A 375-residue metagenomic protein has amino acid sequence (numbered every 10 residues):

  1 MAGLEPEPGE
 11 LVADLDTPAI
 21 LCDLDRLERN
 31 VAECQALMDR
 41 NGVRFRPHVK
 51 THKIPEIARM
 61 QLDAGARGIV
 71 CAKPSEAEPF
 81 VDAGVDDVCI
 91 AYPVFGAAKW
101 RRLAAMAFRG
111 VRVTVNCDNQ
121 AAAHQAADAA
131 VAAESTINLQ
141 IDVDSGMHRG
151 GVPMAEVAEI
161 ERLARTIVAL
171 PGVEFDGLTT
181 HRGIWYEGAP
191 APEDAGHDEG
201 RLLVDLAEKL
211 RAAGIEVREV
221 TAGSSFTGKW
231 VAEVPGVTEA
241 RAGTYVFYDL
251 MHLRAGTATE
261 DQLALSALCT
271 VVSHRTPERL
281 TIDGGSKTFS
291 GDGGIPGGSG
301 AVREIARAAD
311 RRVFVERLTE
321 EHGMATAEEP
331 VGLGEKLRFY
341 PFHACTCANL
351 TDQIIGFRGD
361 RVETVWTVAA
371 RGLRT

Functional and structural regions predicted by a protein language model:
M1-A105, I355, T367-T375: A charged N-terminal "starter" segment
L11-L24, D87-I90, A104-V115, V152-P153 (+2 more regions): Glycine-rich tight-turn/loop motif centered on a GG-T
L27, K50, F80, I141 (+5 more regions): Conserved, mostly hydrophobic/aromatic
V43-R44, A212-E219, L333, N349-T351: Flexible, glycine/charged-enriched surface loops at secondary-structure junctions
H48-Y186: Active-site-proximal beta-alpha core segment in soluble small-molecule metabolic enzymes
N138, D144-T259: Active-site loop/helix belt of alpha/beta enzymes
F226-E304: Active-site loop ensemble at the mouth of alpha/beta enzyme cores that anchors a bound cofactor
R275-T375: C-terminal accessory subdomain/extension
